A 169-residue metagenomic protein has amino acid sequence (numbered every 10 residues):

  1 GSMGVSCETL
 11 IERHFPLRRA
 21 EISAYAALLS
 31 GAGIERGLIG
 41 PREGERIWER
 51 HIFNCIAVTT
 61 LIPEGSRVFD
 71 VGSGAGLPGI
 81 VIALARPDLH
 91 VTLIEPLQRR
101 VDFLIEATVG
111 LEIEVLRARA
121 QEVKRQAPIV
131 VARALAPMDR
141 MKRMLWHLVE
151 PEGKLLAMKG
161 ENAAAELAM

Functional and structural regions predicted by a protein language model:
M3-G65, F69, R99-D102, E106-L111: Class I SAM-dependent transferase core
L29, I82, K159: Residue-level signal for inorganic ion chemistry
G44, G79-V81, L167: Residue-level recognition of conserved structural "scaffold" positions that shape functional pockets and channels
V71-S73: Conserved beta-strand/loop positions that form the S-adenosyl-L-methionine
A75-D88: Conserved SAM-binding loop of SAM-dependent methyltransferases across substrates and taxa, primarily the Class I
R86-M169: S-adenosylmethionine
